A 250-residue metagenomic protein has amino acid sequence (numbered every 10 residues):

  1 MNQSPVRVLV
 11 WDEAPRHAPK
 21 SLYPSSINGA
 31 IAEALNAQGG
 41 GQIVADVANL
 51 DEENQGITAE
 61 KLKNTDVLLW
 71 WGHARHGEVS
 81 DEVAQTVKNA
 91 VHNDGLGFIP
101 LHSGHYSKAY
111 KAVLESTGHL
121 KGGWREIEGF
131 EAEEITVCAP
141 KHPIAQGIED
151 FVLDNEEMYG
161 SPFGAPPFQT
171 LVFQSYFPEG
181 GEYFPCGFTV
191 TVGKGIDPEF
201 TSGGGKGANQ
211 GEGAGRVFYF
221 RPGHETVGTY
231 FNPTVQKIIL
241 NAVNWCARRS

Functional and structural regions predicted by a protein language model:
M1-N64: Aromatic-Pro/Gly-enriched surface loop or interdomain linker that acts as a lid/target-recognition segment
M1-V6, K194-S250: Extracellular ligand-binding/catalytic regions of CAZymes and related secreted enzymes and adhesion modules
A14-R16, E52, A74-G77, G104-K108 (+1 more regions): Solvent-exposed loop/turn segments at secondary-structure junctions within structured extracellular/periplasmic domains
R16-K20, G180-G181, V227-Y230: Short, solvent-exposed loop/turn elements at domain surfaces
E33, D46, K63-N64, E126-A214: Catalytic beta-strand/loop cores that center a nucleophilic Ser/Cys/Thr and support acyl-enzyme chemistry
L50-T58, R75-S80, E179-G180: Acidic-and-aromatic substrate-binding clefts and catalytic sites of carbohydrate-active enzymes
K61-A109, A214: Short alpha-beta junction capping motif
N93-I144: Hydrophobic, well-structured mid-protein blocks that either form specific transmembrane helices
